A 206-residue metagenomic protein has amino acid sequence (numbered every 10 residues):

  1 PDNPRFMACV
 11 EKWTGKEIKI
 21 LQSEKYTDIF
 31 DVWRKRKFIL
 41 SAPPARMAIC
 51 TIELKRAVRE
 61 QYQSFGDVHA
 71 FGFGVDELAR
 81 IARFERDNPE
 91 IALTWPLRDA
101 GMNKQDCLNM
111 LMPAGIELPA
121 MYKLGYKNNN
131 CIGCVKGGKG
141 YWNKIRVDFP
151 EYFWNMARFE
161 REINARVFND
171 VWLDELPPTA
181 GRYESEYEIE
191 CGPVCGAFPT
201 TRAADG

Functional and structural regions predicted by a protein language model:
P1-G206: Nucleotide-activated chemistry modules centered on ATP-dependent adenylation/adenylyltransferase
